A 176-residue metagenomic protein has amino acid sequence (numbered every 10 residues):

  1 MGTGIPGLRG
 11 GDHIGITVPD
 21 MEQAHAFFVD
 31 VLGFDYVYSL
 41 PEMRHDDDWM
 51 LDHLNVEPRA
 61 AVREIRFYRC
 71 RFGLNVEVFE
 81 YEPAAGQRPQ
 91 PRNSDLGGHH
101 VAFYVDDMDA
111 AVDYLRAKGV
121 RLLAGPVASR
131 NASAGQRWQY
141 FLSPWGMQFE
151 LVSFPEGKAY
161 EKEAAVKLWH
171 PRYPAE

Functional and structural regions predicted by a protein language model:
M1-G7, I16, S39, F103 (+1 more regions): Vicinal oxygen chelate
R9-H13, L96-H100: Short, solvent-exposed beta-strand edge segments and adjacent coil->beta transition regions
T17-G73, A110, A117, G125 (+2 more regions): Core segments of cupin and vicinal oxygen chelate
R44, P83, P155-G157: A short acidic/small-residue loop/turn micro-motif
Q87: Zn2+-dependent peptidoglycan hydrolase active-site motif and core
R92-S94, D113: Long, charged/polar, surface-exposed segments that mediate recognition or autoinhibition
